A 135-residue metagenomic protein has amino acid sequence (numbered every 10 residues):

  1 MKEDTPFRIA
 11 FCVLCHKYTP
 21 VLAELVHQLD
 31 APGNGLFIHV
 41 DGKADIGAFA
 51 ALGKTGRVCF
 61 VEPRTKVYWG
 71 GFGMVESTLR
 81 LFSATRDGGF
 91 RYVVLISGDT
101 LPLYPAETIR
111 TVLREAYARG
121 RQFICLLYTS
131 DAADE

Functional and structural regions predicted by a protein language model:
M1-V13: N-proximal low-complexity "stem/linker" segments adjacent to membrane-targeting elements
V13-P20, D134: Active-site beta-to-alpha loop of glycosyltransferases that engages the nucleotide-sugar donor
L25-N34: Short, acidic, metal-binding catalytic loop of nucleotide-sugar glycosyltransferases
G33-E62: Acidic donor-binding segment of Leloir-type glycosyltransferases
G56-G88: Active-site-proximal specificity loops/subdomain of glycosyltransferases
V93: Short aromatic/hydrophobic "clamp" motif used to bind/position activated sugar donors
P105-L127: Conserved donor-nucleotide/metal-binding helix-loop-beta segment in metal-dependent transferases, i.e., the alpha-helix
Y128-A133: Conserved small/polar residues in nucleotide/adenosyl-binding loops
